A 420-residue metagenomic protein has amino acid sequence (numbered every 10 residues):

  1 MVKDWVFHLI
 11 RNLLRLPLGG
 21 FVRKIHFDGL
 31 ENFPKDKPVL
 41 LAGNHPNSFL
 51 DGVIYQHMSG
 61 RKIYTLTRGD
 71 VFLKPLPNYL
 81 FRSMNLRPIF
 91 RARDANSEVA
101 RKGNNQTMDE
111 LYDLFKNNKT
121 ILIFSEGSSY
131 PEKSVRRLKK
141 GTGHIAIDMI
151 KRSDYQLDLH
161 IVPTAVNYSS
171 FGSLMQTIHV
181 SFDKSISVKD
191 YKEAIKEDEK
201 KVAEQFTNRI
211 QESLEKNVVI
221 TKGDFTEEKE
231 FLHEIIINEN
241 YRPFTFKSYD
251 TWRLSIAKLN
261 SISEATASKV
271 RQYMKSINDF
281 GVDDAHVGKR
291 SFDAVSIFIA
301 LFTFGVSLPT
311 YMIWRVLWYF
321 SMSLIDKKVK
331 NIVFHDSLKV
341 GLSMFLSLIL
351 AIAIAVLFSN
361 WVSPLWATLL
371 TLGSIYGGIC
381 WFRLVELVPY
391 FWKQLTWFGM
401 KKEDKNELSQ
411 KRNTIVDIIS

Functional and structural regions predicted by a protein language model:
V2-D198, L308-S420: Soluble catalytic domains of membrane acyltransferases
V2-V6, H26, K37, G52-V53 (+5 more regions): Proteins with a high burden of low-complexity, intrinsically disordered sequence enriched in S/T/G/P/A and R, requiring
S48-L50, A92, A100-N104, K184-K192 (+2 more regions): Short flexible/disordered coil segments
G141, Q205, A300: Short, well-structured alpha-helical interface segments that form or flank functional binding sites
K201-H286: Long, charge-rich alpha-helical interaction segments
S276-D283, V287-K327: Core alpha-helical transmembrane segments of integral membrane proteins
